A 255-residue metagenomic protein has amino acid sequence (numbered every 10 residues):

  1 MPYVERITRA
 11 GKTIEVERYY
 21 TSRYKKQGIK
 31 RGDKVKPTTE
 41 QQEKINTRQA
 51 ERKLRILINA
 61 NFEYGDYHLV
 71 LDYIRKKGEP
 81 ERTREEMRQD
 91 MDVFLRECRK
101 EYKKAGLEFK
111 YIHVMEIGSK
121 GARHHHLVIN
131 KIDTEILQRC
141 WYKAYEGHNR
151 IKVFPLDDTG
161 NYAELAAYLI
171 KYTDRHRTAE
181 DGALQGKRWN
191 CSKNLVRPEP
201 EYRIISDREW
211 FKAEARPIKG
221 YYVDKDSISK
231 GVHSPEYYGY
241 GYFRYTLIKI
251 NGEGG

Functional and structural regions predicted by a protein language model:
M1-G121, I132-G255: Right-hand nucleic-acid polymerase module
